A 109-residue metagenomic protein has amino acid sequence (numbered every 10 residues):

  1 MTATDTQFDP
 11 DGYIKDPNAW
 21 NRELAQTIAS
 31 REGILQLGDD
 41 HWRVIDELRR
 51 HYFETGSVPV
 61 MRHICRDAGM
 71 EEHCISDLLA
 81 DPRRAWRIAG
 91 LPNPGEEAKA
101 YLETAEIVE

Functional and structural regions predicted by a protein language model:
A3-E32: N-terminal first-folded block
F8, V60-E109: Helix-rich interaction surfaces within compact, conserved domain-sized segments that mediate assembly or partner
L24, P59-V60: Short Gly/charged-rich anion-binding patches and loops
R43-E47: Pre-recognition alpha-helix immediately N-terminal to the DNA-recognition helix within helix-turn-helix or winged-helix
H51-T55: Short helix-capping/hinge SLiMs at alpha-helix to coil transitions
